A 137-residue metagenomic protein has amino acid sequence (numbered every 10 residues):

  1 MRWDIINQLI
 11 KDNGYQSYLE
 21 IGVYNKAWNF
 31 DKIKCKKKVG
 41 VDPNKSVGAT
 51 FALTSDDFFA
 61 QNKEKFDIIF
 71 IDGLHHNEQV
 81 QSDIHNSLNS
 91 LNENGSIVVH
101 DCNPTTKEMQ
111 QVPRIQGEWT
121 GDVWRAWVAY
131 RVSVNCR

Functional and structural regions predicted by a protein language model:
M1-F70, L74-R137: A short alpha-helical cap/connector motif
